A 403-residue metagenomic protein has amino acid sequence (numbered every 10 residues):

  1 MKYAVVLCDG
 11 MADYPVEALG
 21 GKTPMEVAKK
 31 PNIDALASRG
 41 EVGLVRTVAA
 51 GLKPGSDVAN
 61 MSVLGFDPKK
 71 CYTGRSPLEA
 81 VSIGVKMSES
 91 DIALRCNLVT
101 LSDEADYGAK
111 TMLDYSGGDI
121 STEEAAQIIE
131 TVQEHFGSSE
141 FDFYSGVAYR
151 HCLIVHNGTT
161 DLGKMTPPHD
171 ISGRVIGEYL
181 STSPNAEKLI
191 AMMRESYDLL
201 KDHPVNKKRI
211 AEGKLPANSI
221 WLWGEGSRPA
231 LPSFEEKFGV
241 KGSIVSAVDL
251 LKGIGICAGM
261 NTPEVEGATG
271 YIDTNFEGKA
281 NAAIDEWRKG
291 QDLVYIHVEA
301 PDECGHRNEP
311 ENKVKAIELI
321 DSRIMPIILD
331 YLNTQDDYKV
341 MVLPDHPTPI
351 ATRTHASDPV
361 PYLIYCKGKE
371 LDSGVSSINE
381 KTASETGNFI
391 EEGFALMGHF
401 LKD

Functional and structural regions predicted by a protein language model:
M1-D403: Feature captures the catalytic ectodomains and active-site-proximal regions of enzymes that hydrolyze or transfer
